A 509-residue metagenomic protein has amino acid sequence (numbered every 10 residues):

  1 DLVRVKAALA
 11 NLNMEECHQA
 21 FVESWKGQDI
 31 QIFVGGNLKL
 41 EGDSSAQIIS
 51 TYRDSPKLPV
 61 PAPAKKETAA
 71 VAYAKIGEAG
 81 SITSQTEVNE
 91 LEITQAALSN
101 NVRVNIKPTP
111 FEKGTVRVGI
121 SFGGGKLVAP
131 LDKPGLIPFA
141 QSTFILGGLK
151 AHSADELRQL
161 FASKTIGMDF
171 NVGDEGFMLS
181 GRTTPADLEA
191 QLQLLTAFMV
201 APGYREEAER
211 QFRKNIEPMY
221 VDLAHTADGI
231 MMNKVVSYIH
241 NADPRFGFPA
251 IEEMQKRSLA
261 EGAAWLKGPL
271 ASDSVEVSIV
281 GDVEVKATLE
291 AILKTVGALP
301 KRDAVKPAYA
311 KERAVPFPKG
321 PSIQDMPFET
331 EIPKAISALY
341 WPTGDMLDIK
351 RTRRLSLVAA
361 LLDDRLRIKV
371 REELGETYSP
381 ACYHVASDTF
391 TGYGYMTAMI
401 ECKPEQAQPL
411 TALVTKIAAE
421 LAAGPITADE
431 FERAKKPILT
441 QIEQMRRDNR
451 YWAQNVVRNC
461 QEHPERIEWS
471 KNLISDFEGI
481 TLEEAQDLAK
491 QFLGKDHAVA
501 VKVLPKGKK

Functional and structural regions predicted by a protein language model:
D1-G123, L127-P130, D273-T330, K334-P342 (+3 more regions): Proteolytic maturation boundary segments
D1-N11, D29-N37, N105-K107, E112-A201 (+6 more regions): M16 family metallopeptidases and their MPP-like homologs
